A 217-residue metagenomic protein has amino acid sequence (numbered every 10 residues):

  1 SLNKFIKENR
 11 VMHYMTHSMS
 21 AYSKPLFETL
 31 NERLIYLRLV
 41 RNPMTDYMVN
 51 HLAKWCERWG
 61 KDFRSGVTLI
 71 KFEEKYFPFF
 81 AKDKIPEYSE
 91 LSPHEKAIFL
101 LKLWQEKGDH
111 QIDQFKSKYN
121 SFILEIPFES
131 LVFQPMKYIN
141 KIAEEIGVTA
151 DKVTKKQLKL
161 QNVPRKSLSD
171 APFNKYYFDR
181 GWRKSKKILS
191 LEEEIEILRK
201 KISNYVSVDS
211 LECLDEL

Functional and structural regions predicted by a protein language model:
S1-C56, E106-K118: PAPS-dependent sulfotransferase catalytic domain
S1-M15, E28, D62-Y88: PAPS-dependent sulfation machinery
R10-S18, I35, K61-R64, K96 (+2 more regions): Conserved aromatic-histidine-acidic binding/catalytic patches
M44-M48, V67-F72, T154-K159: Short C-terminal domain-edge/linker segments immediately following a structured domain
W55-K61, V148-K152: Cytochrome P450 catalytic domain signature, combining two hallmark sequence patches
W55-R58, G66, L100, W104-K107: SIR2/sirtuin NAD+-dependent deacylase catalytic core
E57-L69, P172-R180: A polyampholytic, Gly/Pro-enriched intrinsically disordered region
F77-E125, L131-L217: PAPS-dependent sulfotransferases, especially Golgi type II membrane carbohydrate sulfotransferases
